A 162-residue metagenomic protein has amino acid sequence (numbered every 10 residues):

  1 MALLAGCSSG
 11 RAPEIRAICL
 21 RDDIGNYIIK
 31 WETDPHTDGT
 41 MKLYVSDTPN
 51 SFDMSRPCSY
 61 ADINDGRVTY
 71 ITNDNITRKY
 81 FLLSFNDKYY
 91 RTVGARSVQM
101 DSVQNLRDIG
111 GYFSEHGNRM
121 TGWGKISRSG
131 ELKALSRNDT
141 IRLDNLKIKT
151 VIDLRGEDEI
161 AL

Functional and structural regions predicted by a protein language model:
M1-A5: Bacterial N-terminal signal peptides
C7-L162: Cys-dependent protein tyrosine phosphatase-like superfamily
